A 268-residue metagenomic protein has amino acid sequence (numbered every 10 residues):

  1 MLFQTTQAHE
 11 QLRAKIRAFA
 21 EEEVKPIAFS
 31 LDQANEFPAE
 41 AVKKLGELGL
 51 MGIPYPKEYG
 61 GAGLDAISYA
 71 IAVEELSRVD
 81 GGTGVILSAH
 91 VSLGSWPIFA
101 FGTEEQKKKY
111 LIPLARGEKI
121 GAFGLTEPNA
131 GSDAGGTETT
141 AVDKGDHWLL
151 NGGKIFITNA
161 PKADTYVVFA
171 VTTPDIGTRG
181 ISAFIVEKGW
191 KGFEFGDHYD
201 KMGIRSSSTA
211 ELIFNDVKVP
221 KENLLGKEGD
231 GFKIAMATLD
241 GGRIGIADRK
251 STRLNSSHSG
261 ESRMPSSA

Functional and structural regions predicted by a protein language model:
M1-S88, E105-K109, P113-R116, I120: Amphipathic, small/basic residue-rich leader segments at the start of a protein or domain
L2-A8, L12, R78-V79, A89 (+1 more regions): Glycine-rich beta->alpha junctions and the first turn(s) of the following alpha-helix
G63-V73, D133-T137, I213, V219: Structural signature of FAD isoalloxazine-binding scaffolds in flavoprotein oxidoreductases
V85-E105, G131-A134: N-terminal glycine-rich flavin-associated loop
L114, N129-S132, F156-N159, T173-D175 (+1 more regions): Short Gly/Pro-enriched turn/cap motifs at secondary-structure boundaries
T139-V142: A structural signal for short hydrophobic beta-strand segments in well-ordered beta-sheet cores
H147-G196: A short core secondary-structure module
N255-A268: Single conserved hydrophobic/aromatic residue that forms the stacking wall/gate of nucleotide- or nucleobase-binding
